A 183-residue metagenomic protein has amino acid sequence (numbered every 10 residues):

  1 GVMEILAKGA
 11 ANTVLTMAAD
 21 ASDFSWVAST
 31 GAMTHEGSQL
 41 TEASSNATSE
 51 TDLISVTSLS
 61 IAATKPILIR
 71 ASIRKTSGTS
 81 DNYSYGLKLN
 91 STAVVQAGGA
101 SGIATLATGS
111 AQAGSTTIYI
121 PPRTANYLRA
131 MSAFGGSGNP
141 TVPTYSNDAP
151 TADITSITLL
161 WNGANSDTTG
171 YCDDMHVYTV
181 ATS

Functional and structural regions predicted by a protein language model:
G1-M33, T48-S55, L59-K65, K75-D81 (+5 more regions): Extracellular repetitive beta-rich solenoid segments
G1-V2, P143-Y145: A generic local structural motif
E36-T48, S60, R70-T144: Terminal beta-strand-rich extracellular "head" domains that mediate receptor/glycan or other ligand binding
P66-S72, S115-Y119, S156-L160, Y171-Y178: Residues within well-ordered beta-strands of beta-sheet-rich folds
Q112, D148-T151: Short, amphipathic alpha-helical segments
S146-D148, V177: Polar, glycosylation-prone regions of secreted, cell-surface, and some intracellular proteins
